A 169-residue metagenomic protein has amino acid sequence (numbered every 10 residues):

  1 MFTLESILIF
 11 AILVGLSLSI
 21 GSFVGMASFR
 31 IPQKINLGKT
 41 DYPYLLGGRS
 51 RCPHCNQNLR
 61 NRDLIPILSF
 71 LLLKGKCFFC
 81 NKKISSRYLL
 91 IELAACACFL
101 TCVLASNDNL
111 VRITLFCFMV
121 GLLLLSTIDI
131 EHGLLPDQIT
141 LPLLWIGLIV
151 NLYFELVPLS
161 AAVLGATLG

Functional and structural regions predicted by a protein language model:
M1-S19, F23, F99-L104, L148-V157: Hydrophobic alpha-helical transmembrane segments
L13, R112, F116-G169: Functional transmembrane core segments of multi-pass inner-membrane proteins
L16-M26, K74, E131-H132: Functional transmembrane helices that embed catalytic/metal-coordinating motifs
F23, A27, I31, T101 (+2 more regions): Hydrophobic membrane-targeting alpha-helices
V24-R87: Membrane-proximal soluble regions of multi-pass membrane proteins
K39, C77-L89, T127-L141: Interhelical loop and helix-boundary elements at the membrane-water interface of polytopic inner-membrane proteins
C102-T114: Transmembrane helix-loop-helix
